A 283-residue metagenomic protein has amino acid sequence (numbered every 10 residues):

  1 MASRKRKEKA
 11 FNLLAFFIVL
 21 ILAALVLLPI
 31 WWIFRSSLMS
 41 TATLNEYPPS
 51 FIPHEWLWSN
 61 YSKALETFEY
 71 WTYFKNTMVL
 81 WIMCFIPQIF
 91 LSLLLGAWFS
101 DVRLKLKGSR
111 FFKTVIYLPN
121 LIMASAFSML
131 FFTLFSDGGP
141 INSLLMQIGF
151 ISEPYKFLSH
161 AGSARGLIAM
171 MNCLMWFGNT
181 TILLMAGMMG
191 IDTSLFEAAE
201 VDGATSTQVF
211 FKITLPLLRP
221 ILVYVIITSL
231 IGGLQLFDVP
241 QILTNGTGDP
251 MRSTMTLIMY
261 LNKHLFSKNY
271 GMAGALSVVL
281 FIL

Functional and structural regions predicted by a protein language model:
S3-L283: A structural signal for multi-pass alpha-helical bundles of membrane permease subunits that mediate small-molecule
